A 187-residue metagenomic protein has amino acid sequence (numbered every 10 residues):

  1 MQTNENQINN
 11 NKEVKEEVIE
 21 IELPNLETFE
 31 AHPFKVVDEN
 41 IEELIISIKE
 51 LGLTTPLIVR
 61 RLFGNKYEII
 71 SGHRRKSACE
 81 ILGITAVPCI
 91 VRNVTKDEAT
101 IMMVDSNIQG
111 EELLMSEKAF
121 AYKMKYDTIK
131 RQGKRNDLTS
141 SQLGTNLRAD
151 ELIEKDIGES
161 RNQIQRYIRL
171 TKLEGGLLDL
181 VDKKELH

Functional and structural regions predicted by a protein language model:
M1-R92, E98-E112: Short, charged/polar connector segments at secondary-structure boundaries
P33-K35, E42, S77-K172, L178 (+1 more regions): Amphipathic, charge-rich alpha-helical segments that serve as recognition/docking helices
K184-H187: Short, intrinsically disordered, charge-balanced linker/junction segments flanking boundaries in proteins
